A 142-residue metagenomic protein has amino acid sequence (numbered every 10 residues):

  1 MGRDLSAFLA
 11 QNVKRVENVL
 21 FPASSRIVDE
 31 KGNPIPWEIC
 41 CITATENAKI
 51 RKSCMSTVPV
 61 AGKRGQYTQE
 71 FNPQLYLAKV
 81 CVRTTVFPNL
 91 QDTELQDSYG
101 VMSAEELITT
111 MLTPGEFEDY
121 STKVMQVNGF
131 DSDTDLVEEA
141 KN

Functional and structural regions predicted by a protein language model:
M1-R15, T134, E139-N142: Low-complexity intrinsically disordered segments
A10-V28: Short acidic, Pro/Gly- and aromatic-enriched capping/linker segments at domain boundaries
K31-N142: Short, surface-exposed, charged amphipathic helix/loop patches that serve as local interaction elements
